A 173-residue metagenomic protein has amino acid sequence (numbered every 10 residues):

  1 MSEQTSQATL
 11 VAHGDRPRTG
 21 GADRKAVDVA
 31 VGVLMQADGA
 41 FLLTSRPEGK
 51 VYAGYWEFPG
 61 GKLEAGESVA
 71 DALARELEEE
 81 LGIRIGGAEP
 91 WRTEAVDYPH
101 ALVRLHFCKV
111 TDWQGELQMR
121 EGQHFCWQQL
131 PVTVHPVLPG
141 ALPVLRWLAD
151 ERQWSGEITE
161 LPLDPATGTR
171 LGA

Functional and structural regions predicted by a protein language model:
M1-H13, D164, T169-A173: Actinobacteria-biased recognition of intrinsically disordered, low-complexity terminal regions
L10-F41, K62, T93: Conserved N-terminal beta-strand and adjoining loop/helix that marks the start of the Nudix/MutT-like hydrolase domain
D28, E78, G82-G115: Active-site segment of metal-dependent pyrophosphate-handling enzymes, primarily the Nudix hydrolase catalytic core
V33, L43, L105-K109, W127: Conserved hydrophobic/aromatic beta-strand scaffold that supports enzyme active sites
A37-D38, Q114, T167: Residue-level recognition of short loop/turn positions
A40-E79: Conserved Nudix-box catalytic region and its N-terminal flanking loop in Nudix hydrolases and closely related
K109, L117-R152: NUDIX/MutT-family hydrolases
G140-A173: Charged phosphate-binding loop/patch that engages nucleotide di/tri-phosphates or the phosphate backbone of nucleic
